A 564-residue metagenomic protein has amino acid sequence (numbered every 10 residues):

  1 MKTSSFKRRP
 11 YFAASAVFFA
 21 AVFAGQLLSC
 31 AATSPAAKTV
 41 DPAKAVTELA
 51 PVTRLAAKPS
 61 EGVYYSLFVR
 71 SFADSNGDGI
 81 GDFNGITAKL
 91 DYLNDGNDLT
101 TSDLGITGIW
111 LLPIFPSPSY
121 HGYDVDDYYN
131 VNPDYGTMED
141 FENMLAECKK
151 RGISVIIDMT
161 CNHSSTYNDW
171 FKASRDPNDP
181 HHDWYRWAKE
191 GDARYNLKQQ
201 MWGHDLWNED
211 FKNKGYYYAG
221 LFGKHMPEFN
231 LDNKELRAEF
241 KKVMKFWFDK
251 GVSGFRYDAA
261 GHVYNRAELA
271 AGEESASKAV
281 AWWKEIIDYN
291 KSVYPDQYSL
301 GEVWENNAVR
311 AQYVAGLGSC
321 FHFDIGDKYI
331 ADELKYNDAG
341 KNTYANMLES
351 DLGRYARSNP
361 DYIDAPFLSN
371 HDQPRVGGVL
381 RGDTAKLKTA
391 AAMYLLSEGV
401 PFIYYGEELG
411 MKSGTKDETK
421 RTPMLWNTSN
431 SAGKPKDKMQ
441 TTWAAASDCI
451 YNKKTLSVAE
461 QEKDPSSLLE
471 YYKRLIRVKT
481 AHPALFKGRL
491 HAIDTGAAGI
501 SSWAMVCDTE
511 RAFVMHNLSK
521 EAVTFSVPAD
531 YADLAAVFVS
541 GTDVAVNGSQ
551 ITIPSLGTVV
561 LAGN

Functional and structural regions predicted by a protein language model:
T3-V17: Bacterial N-terminal signal peptides that target proteins for export
S15-Q26: Bacterial N-terminal signal peptides
C30, S34-K241, K245, D249 (+1 more regions): Acidic/aromatic-lined carbohydrate-recognition and catalytic surfaces of CAZymes acting on diverse glycans
V40-E48, L145-A146, I153, N162-H163 (+11 more regions): Active-site-proximal helices and loops of the catalytic beta/alpha 8
P59, I287-V293, E305, V314 (+4 more regions): Loop/helix patches that line or flank the sugar-binding groove of alpha-linked glycan CAZymes
I106, V252, A260, G399-V400: A structural motif
A522-G541: Beta-strand-rich binding/interaction modules
N547-N564: C-terminal beta-strand-rich structural cap/linker in extracellular carbohydrate-active enzymes
